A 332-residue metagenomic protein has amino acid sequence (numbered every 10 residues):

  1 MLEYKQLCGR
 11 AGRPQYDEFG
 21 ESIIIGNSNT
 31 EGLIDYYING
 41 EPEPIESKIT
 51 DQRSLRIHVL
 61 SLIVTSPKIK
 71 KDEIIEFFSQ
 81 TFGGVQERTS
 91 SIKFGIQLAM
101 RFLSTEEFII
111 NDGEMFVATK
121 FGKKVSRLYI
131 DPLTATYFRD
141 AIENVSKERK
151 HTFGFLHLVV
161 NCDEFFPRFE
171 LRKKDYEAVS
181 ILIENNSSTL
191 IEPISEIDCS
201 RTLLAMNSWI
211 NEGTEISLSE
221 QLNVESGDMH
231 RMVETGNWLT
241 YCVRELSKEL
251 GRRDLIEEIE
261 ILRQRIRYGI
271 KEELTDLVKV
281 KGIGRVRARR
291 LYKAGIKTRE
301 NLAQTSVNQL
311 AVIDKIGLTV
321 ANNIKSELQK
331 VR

Functional and structural regions predicted by a protein language model:
M1, Y37-P42, P132-T134: Short secondary-structure boundary/capping segments
M1-C8, Y16-F19, Q52-I57, K93 (+1 more regions): Amphipathic alpha-helical transducer elements in NTP-driven molecular machines
L2-Y36: Conserved segment of the helicase C-terminal RecA-like domain
R10-P14, I25, G40, L62-T65 (+1 more regions): Conserved, well-folded catalytic cores of nucleic-acid-processing and energy-transducing macromolecular machines
N39-I45, E272-L274: Short, Lys/Arg-enriched N-terminal segment that forms or immediately precedes the first helix of a structured domain
E46-R127, P132: Long, largely alpha-helical accessory region at the distal end of helicase-like NTP-driven motors
S61, Q97-R101, T105-E106, I110-K279 (+1 more regions): C-terminal helical accessory/scaffold domains
L262-R332: Compact, charge-rich alpha-helical regulatory domains located at protein termini
